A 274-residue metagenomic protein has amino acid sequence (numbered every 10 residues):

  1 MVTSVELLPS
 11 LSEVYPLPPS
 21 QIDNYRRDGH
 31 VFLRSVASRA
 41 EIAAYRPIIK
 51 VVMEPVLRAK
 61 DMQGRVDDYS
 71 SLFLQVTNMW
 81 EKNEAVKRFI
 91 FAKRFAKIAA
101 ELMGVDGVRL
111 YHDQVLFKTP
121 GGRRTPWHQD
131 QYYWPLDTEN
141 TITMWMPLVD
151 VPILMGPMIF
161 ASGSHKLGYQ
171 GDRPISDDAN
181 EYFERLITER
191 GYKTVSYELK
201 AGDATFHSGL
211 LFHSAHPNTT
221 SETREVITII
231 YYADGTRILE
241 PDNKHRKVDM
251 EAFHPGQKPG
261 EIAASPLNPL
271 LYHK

Functional and structural regions predicted by a protein language model:
M1-D28, R34-W127, Y133-L136, D172-R173 (+1 more regions): Non-heme Fe(II)-dependent double-stranded beta-helix
V2-L11, V52-P55, A59, D67-D68 (+2 more regions): Non-heme Fe(II)/2-oxoglutarate
V5, V151-H216, T236, G260: Double-stranded beta-helix
S38-R39, V115-F117, G122, Y132 (+4 more regions): Short, solvent-exposed loop/turn segments at secondary-structure junctions
V51-P55, V105, V151, L167 (+1 more regions): Phosphate/oxyanion-binding loops and surfaces in catalytic or ligand/nucleic-acid-binding neighborhoods
V105, Q131, L136, M146-P157 (+1 more regions): Active-site region of the double-stranded beta-helix
Q129-D130, D177-R190, S221-T223, P241-D249: Short, surface-exposed loop/helix-turn segments at secondary-structure junctions that function as lids/hinges flanking
I142-T143: Conserved N-terminal beta-strand and adjoining loop/helix that marks the start of the Nudix/MutT-like hydrolase domain
